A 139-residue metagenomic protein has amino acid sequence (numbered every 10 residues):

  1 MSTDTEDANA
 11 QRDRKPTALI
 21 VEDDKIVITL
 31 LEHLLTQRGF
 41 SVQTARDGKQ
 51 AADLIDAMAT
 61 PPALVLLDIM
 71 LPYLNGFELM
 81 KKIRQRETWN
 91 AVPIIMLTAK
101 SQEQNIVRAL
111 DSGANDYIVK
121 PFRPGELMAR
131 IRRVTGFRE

Functional and structural regions predicted by a protein language model:
M1-L19, P61, G125-E139: Non-catalytic signal-transmission and effector/linker regions of two-component phosphorelay proteins
E22: Conserved acidic carboxylate
I28, P72, N90, Q102 (+1 more regions): The feature encodes the CheY-like receiver
T29-Q37: Charged docking surfaces used in two-component/phosphorelay signaling
T44-L64: Acidic, metal-coordinating helix/loop segments flanking the phosphotransfer/catalytic sites of two-component signaling
